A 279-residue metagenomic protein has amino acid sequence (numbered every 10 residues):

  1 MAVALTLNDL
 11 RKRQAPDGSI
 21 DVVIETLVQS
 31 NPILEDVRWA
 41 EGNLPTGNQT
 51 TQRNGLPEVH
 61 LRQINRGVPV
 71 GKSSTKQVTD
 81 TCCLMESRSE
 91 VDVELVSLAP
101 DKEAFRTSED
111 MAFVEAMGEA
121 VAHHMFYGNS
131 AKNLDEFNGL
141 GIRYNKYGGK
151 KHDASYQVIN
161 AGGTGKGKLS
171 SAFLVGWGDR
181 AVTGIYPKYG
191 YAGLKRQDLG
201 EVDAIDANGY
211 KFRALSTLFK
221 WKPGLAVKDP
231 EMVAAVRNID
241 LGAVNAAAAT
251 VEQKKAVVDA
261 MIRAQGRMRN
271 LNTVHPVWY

Functional and structural regions predicted by a protein language model:
A2-E35, G71-Y279: Core alpha/beta structural scaffold of self-assembling particle/tube/pore-forming proteins
L34-N43, Q52: Short, low-complexity, charged/polar segments at coil/turn and helix-coil boundaries
P45-K76: N-terminal low-complexity, intrinsically disordered segments
